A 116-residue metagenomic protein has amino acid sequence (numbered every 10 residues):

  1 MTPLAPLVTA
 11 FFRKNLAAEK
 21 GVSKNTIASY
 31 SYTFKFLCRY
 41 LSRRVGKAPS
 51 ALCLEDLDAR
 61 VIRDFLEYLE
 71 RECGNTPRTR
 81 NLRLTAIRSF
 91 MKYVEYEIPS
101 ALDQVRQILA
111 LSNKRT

Functional and structural regions predicted by a protein language model:
M1-T2: Blade/loop signatures of beta-propeller domains
T9-N25, S31-T116: N-terminal core-binding DNA-recognition domain of tyrosine recombinases/integrases
